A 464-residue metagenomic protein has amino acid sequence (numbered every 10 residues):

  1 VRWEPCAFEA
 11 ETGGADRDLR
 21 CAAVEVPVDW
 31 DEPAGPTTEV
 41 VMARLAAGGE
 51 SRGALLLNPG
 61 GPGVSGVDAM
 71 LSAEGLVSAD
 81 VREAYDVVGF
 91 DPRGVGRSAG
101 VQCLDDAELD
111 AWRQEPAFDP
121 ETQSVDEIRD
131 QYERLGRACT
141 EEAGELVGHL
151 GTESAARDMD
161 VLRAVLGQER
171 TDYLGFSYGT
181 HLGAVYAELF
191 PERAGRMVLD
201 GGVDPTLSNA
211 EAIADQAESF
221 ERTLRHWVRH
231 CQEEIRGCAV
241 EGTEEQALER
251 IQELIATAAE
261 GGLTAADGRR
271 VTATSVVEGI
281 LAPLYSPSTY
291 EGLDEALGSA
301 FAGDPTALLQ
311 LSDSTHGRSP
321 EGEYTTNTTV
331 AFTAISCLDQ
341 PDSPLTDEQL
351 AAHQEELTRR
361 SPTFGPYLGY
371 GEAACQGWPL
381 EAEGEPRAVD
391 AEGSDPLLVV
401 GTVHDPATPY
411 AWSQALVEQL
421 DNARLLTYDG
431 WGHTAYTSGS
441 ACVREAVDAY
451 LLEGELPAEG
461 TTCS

Functional and structural regions predicted by a protein language model:
V1-S275, A334-S464: Gly/Pro-rich cap/lid or specificity-loop segments adjacent to the active site
V203-E221, A296-G298, P305-E321: Flexible "cap/lid" loop of the alpha/beta hydrolase fold
E234, A300-L308, S440: Short, solvent-exposed helix-helix connector turns and helix-capping sites enriched in acidic/polar residues
E253-T257, P283-S286, S299-G303, S314-S319 (+1 more regions): A short structural micro-motif
G261-V277, Y285-T289, G322-V330: Structural motif
L284-G303, D342-D347: Short helix-capping/linker segments at secondary-structure and domain boundaries
T306-L350, Q354: Long, low-complexity segments enriched in small/aliphatic residues
